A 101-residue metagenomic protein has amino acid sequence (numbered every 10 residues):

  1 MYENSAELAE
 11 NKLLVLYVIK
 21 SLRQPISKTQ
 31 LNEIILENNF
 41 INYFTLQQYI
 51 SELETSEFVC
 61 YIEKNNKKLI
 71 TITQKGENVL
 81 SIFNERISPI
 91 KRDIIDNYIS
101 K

Functional and structural regions predicted by a protein language model:
M1-L22: Short alpha-helical segments that sit at the start of domains
A6, F40-T55: Short amphipathic alpha-helical interaction segments
L8-A9, K64-E85: Short, cationic-aromatic polyanion-contact patches
S21-P25, F40, N66: Residues at alpha-helix boundaries and the short loops/turns that link adjacent helices
Q24-I35: Short acidic, hydrophobic short linear motifs in intrinsically disordered regions
E54-K64: A short, conserved structural fragment
K75-K101: Short, amphipathic alpha-helical interaction segments positioned at domain boundaries
